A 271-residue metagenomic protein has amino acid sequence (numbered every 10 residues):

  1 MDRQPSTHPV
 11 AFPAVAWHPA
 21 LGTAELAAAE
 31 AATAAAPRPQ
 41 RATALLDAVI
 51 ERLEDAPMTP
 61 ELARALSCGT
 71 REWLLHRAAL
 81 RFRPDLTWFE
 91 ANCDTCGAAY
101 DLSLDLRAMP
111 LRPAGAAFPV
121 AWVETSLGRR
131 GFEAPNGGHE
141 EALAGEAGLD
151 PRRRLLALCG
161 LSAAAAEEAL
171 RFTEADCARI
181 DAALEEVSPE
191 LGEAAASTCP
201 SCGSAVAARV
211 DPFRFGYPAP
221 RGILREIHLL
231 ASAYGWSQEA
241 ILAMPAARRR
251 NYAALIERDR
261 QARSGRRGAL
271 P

Functional and structural regions predicted by a protein language model:
M1-P271: An amphipathic, hydrophobic-aromatic interaction surface with interspersed Lys/Arg that forms lipid/phosphate-bearing
